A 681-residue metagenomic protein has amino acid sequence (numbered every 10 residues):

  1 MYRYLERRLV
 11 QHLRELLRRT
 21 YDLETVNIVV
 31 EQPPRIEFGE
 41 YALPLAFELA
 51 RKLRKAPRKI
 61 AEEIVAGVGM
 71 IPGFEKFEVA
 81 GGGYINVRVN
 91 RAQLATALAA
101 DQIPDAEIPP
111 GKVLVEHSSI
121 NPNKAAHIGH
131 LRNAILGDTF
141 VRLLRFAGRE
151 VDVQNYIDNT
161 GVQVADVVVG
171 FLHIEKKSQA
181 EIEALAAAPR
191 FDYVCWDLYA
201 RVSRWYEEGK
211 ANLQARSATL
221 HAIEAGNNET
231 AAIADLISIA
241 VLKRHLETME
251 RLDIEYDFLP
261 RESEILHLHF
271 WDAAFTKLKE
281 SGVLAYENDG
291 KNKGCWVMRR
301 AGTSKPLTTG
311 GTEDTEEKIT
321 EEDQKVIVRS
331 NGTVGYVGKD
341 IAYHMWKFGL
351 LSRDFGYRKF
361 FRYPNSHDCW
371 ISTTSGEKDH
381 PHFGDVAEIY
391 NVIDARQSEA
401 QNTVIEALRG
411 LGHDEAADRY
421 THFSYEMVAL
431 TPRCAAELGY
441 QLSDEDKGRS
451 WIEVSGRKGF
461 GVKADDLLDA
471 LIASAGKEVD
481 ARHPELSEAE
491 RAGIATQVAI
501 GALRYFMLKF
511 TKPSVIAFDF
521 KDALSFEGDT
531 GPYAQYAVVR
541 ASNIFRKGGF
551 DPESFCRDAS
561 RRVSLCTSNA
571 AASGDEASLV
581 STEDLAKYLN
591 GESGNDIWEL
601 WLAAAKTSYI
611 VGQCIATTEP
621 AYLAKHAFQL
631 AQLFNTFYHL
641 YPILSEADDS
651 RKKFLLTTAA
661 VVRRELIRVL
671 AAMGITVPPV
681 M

Functional and structural regions predicted by a protein language model:
M1-A95, E107-S560, L565-N569, D575-M681: Non-catalytic interaction-recognition regions
T96-D101: Short, charged, solvent-exposed linker or helix-capping segments at domain edges/interfaces that act as flexible hinges
